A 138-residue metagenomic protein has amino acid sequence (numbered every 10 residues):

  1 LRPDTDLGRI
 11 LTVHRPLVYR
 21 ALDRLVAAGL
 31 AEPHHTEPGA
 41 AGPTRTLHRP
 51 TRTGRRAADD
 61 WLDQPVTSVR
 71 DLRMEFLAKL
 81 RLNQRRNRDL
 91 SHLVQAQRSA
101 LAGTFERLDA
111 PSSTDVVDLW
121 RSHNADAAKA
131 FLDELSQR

Functional and structural regions predicted by a protein language model:
L1-V69: Basic helix-turn-helix/winged-helix DNA-binding cores and closely related short helical interaction motifs
D6, R85-R88, A130: Residues in soluble alpha-helical coiled-coils and helical-bundle/repeat scaffolds
L11, T36-G39, S99-D109: A broadly tuned preference for mixed-charge, low-complexity surface segments
V13, G42-R45, D89, S112-W120: A structural signal for alpha-helical segments
D23, R52, R56, E75-A78 (+3 more regions): Generic structural signal for well-ordered, non-membrane alpha-helices
D59-S99: Amphipathic alpha-helical dimerization/coiled-coil segments that flank or bridge DNA-binding/regulatory modules
H92-V94, L101-R138: Charged, low-complexity intrinsically disordered regulatory/assembly segments
